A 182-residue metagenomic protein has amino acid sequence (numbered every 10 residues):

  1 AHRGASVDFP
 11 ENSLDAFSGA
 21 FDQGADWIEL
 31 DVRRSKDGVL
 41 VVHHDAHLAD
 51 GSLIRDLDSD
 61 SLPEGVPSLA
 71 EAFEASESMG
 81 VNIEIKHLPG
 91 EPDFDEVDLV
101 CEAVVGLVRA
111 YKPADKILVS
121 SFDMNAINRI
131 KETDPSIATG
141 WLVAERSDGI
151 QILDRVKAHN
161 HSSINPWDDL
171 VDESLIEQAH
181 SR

Functional and structural regions predicted by a protein language model:
A1-R182: Phosphate-group recognition and catalysis centered on beta-loop-alpha active-site segments
